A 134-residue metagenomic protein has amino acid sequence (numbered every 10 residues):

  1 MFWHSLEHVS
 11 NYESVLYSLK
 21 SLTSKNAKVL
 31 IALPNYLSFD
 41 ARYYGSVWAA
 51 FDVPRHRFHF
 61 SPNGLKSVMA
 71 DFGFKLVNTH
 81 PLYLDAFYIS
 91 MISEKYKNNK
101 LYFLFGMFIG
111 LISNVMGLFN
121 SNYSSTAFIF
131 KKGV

Functional and structural regions predicted by a protein language model:
M1-Y43, H59-D71, S125-V134: Conserved SAM-binding loop
W3, L30-I31, A49, N98-L104: N-terminal start-of-chain detector that recognizes signal peptides and the immediate post-cleavage beginning
S18-L22, V47-A49, K95: Glycine-rich, phosphate-binding/catalytic loops in enzymes
A41-S46, I92-Y96: Short, flexible, mixed-charge acidic loops at enzyme active sites
G45-W48, N120-S121: Short, flexible turn/loop "capping" segments at secondary-structure junctions
W48-N63: Acceptor-substrate binding/catalytic loop of class I
F74: Short phosphate-binding/catalytic loops that engage adenosine nucleotides
N78-V134: A C-terminal cap/extension of S-adenosyl-L-methionine-dependent methyltransferases that defines the acceptor-substrate
